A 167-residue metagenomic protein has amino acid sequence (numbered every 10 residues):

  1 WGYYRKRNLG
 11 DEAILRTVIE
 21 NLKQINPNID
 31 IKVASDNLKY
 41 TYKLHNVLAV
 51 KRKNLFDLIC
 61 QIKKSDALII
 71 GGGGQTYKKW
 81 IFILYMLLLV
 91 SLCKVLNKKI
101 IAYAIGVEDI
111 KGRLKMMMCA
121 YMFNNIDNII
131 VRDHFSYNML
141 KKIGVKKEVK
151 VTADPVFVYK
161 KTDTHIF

Functional and structural regions predicted by a protein language model:
W1-K111, Y121, V156-F157, T162 (+1 more regions): Aromatic- and Gly/Pro-rich donor/ligand-binding loops that form nucleotide- or phosphate-bearing donor binding pockets
R113-F167: A nucleotide-sugar donor-handling region in carbohydrate enzymes
